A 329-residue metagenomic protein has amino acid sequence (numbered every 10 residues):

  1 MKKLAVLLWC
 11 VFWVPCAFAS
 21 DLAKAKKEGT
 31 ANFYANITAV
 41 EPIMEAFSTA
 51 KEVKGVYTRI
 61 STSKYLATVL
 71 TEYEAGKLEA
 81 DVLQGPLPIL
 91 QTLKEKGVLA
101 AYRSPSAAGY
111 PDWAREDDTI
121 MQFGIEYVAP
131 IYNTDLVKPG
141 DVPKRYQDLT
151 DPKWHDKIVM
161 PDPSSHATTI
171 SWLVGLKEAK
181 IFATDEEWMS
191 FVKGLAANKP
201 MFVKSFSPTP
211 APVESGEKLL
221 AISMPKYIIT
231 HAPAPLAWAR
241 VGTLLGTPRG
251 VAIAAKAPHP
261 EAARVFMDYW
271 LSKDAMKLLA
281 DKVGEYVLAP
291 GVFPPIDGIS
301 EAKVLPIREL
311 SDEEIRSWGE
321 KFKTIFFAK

Functional and structural regions predicted by a protein language model:
F18-N32, E45-A50, D151-K153: Immediate post-signal peptide segment of exported/extracytoplasmic ligand-binding proteins
Y34-E45, Y57-E217: Extracytoplasmic ligand-binding site segments that recognize negatively charged/polar headgroups
D112, I125-E126, F191-A196, F202-V203 (+1 more regions): Periplasmic-binding protein-like
I131-L136, L173-E178, T247-A262, L278-K282: A bilobed periplasmic-binding-protein/Venus flytrap-type ligand-binding module shared by bacterial periplasmic
D156-S165, W270-F293: Periplasmic-binding protein-like
E187, F191, P258-W270, L278-L279: Short amphipathic alpha-helical coupling segments at ligand-binding clamshell hinges and other catalytic/signaling
P294-K329: Extracellular/periplasmic bilobal clamshell ligand-binding domains
